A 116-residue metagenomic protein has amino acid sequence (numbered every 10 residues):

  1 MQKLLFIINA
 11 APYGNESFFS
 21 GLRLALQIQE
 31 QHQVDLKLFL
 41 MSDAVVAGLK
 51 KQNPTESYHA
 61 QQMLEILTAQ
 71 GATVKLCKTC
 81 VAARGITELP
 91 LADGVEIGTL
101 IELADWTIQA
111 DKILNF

Functional and structural regions predicted by a protein language model:
L4-F19, A47-P54: Short, glycine-rich nucleotide/cofactor-binding loops
L5, K37-F39, K75: A structural signal for isolated positions on well-ordered beta-strands in alpha/beta enzyme cores
F18-Q31, L38: Histidine-anchored nucleotide/phosphate-binding helix
Q29-E30, T68, T107-I108: Anion (oxyanion) recognition and catalysis
F39-L49, T79-C80: Short, conserved active-site loops that position catalytic residues or coordinate cofactors/metal ions across diverse
P54-V81: A glycine-rich helix N-cap at a beta->alpha junction
A83-F116: C-terminal structural segments of small proteins and small subunits
